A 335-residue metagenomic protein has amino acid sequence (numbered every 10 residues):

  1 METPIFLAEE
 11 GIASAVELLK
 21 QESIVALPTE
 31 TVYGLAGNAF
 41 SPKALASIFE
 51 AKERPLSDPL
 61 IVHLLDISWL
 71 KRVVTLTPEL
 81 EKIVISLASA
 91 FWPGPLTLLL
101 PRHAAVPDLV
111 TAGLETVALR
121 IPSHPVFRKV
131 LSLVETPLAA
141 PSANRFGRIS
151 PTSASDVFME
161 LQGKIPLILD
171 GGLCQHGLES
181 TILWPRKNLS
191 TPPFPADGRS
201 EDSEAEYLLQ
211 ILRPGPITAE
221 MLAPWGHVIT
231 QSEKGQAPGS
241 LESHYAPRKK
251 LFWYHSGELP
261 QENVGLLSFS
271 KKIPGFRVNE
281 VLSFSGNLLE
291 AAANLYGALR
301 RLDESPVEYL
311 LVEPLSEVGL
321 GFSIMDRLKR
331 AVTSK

Functional and structural regions predicted by a protein language model:
M1-K335: Active-site-adjacent structural elements in enzyme catalytic cores
